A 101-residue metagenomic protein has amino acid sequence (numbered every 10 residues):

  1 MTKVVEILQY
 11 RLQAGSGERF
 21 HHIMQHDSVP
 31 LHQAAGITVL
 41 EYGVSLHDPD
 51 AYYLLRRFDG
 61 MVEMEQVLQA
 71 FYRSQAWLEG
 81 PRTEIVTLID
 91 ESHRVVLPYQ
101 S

Functional and structural regions predicted by a protein language model:
M1-T2, S101: Basic/polar N-terminal segments that are highly enriched at the extreme N-terminus, encompassing both cleavable
T2-V4, P49, E91: A structure-centric signal for secondary-structure junctions around beta-strands
V4-Q9, F20, H32, A51-R56: Short, structured motif recognition centered on aromatic/hydrophobic residues
R11-I23: Short, surface-exposed ligand-recognition loops at beta-strand->loop->(often short) alpha-helix junctions that present
L12-A14, G60, P98-Y99: Non-catalytic surface loops within mature trypsin-like serine protease
H22-L40, R57-R94: An amphipathic, aromatic/His-enriched active-site/gating alpha helix that lines ligand/cofactor pockets
V44-H47: Short beta-strand micro-motifs enriched in acidic
H93-S101: Short, low-order "capping/linker" segments at domain edges
